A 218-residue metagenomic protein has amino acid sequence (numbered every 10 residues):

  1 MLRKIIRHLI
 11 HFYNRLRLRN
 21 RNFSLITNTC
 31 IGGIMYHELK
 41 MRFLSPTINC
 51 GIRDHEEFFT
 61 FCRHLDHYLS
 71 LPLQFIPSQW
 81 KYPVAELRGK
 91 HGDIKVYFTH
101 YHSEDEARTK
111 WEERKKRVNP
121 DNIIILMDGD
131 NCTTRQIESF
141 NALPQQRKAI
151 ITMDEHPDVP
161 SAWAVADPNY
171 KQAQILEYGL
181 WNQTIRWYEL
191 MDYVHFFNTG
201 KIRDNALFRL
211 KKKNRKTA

Functional and structural regions predicted by a protein language model:
M1-R21, D204-A218: Membrane-proximal basic amphipathic "stem/tether" segments
L18-R21, I26-M127, Q146, W163-Y170: Positively charged, amphipathic N-terminal segments that serve as targeting/anchoring signals
I31-G33, H37, M41, L190 (+1 more regions): Long, hydrophilic "mature protein body" segments
M35, T134-I137, P160: Short glycine-/acidic-enriched loop or helix-start segments at secondary-structure transitions that form or flank
E113, R135-F140: A short acidic, amphipathic alpha-helical/loop segment
G129-C132: Short beta->alpha connector loops
E138-E155: A short, gly/pro- and small-residue-rich
M153-A206: Polybasic, proline/glycine-rich intrinsically disordered low-complexity segments
